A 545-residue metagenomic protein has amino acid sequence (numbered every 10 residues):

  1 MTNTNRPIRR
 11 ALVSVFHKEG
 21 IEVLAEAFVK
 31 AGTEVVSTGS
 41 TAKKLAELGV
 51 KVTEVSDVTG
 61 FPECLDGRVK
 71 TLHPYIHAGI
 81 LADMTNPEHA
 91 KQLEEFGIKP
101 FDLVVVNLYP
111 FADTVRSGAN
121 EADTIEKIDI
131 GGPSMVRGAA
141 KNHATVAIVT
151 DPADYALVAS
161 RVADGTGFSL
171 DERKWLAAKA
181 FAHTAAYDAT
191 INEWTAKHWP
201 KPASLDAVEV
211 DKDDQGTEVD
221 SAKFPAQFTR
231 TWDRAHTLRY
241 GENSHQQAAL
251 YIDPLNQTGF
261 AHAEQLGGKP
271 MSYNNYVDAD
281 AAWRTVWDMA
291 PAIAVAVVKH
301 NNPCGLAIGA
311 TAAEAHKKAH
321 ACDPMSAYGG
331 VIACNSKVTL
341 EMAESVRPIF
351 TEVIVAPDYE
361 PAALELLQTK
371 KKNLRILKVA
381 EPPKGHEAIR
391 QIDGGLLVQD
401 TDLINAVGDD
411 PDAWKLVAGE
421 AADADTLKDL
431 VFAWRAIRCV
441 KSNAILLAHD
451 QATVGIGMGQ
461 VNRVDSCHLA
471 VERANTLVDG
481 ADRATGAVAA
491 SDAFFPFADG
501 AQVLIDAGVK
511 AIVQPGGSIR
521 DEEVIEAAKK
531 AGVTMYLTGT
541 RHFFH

Functional and structural regions predicted by a protein language model:
M1-V58: N-terminal glycine-/serine-/threonine-rich phosphate-binding loop
S40-F111, A203-K212: Glycine-rich nucleotide/cofactor/substrate-binding loop typically near the N-terminus or early in the first domain
M84-A140, K415-A424: Active-site/ligand-binding-proximal alpha/beta "capping" segment
A153-V407, T426-A436, V440-A444: Active-site loops and adjacent core secondary-structure elements that bind or stabilize anionic groups
C304-M325, L446, A452-Q502: Glycine- and Gly-Pro-enriched alpha-helical subdomains that act as flexible, kink-prone "lid/hinge" or packing modules
I332-A333, T339-P348, V478-D521: Cysteine/selenocysteine-centered motifs that mediate thiol-based redox chemistry or coordinate metal-sulfur cofactors
F350-L377, P383, F497, Q502-H545: C-terminal binding/interaction regions
